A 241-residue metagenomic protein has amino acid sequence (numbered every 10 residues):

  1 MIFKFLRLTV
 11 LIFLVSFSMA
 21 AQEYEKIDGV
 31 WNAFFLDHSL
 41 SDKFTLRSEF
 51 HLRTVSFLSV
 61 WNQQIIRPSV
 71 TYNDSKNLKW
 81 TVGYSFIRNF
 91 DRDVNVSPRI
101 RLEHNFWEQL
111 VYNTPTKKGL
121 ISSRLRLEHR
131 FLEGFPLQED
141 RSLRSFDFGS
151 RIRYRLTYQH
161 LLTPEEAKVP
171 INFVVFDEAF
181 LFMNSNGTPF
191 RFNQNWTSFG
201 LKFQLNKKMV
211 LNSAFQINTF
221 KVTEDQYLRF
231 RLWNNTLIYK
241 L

Functional and structural regions predicted by a protein language model:
M1-D28, L237-L241: Bacterial Sec-dependent N-terminal signal peptides
Q22-V30, T54-Q63, S185-F192, V222-F230: Solvent-exposed loop/turn segments connecting transmembrane beta-strands in outer-membrane beta-barrel proteins
D28-V30, N62-Q64, L102-F106, F146-Y154 (+2 more regions): Residues that define the transmembrane beta-barrel architecture of outer-membrane proteins
F34-H38, P68-Y72, E108-Y112, L127 (+3 more regions): Residues on the lipid-exposed face of transmembrane beta-strands in outer-membrane beta-barrel proteins
K43-S48, N77-V82, K117-I121, E165-I171 (+1 more regions): Repeated loop/turn-to-beta-strand initiation elements of outer-membrane beta-barrel proteins
S48-L52, V82-F86, S123-H129, V175-A179 (+1 more regions): Transmembrane beta-barrel strands of outer-membrane/channel proteins
L52-S56, D93-S97, E139-F146, N184-G187 (+1 more regions): Extracellular loop and loop/strand-boundary signature of outer-membrane beta-barrel proteins
R126-V210, N218, L241: Outer-membrane beta-barrel transmembrane domain signature
